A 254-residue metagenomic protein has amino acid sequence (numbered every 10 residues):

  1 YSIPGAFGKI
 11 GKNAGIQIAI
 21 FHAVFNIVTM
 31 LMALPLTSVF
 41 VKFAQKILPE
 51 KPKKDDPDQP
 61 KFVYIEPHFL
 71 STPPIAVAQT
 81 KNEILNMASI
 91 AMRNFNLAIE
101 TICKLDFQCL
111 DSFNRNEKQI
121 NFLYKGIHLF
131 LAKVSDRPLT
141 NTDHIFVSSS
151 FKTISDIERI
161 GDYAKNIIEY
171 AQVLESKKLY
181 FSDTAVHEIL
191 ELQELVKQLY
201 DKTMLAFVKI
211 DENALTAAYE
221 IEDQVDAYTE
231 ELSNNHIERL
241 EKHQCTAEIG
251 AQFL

Functional and structural regions predicted by a protein language model:
P4-I10, A14-Q17, F21, F25-L254: Cytosolic, long alpha-helical scaffolding segments
